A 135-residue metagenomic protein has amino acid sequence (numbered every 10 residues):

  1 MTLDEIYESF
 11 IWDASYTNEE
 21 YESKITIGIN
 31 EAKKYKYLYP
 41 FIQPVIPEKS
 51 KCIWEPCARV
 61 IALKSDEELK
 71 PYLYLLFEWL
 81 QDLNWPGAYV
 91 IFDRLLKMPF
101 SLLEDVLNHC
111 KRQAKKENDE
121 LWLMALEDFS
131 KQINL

Functional and structural regions predicted by a protein language model:
M1-W12, K34-I46, D66-E78, F100-R112 (+1 more regions): Amphipathic alpha-helical scaffolding segments comprising HEAT/armadillo-like alpha-solenoid repeats
F10-E19, V45-S50, I61, L76 (+3 more regions): Alpha-solenoid helical repeat architecture
E20-K34, W54-E67, E78-D82, P86-M98 (+1 more regions): Structural detector for internal amphipathic alpha-helices that build alpha-solenoid repeat scaffolds
